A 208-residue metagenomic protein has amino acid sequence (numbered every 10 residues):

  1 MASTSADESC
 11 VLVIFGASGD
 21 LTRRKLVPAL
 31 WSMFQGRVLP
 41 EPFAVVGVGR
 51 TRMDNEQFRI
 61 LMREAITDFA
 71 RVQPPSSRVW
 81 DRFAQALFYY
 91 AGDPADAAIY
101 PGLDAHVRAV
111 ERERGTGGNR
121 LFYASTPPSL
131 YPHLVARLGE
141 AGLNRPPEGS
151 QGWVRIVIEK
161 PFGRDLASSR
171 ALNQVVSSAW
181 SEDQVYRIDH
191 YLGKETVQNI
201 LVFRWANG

Functional and structural regions predicted by a protein language model:
M1-I158, F162-G208: Secretory/organelle targeting and membrane-embedding segments
